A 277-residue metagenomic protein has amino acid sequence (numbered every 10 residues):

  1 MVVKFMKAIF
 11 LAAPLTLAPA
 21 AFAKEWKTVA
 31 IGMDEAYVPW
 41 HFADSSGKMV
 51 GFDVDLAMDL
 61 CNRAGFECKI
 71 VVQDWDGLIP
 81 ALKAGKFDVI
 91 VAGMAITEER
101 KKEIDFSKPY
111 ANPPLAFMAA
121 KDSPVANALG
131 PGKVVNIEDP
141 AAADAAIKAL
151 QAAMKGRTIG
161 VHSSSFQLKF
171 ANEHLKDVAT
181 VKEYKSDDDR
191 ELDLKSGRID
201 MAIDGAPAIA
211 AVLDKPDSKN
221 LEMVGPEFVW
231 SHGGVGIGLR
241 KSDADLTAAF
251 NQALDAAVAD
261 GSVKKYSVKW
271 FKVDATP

Functional and structural regions predicted by a protein language model:
L17-A23: Sec/Tat signal peptide C-region and signal peptidase I cleavage site
K27-F52: Short glycine-rich His-centered loop
E35, N112-A116, A206, A210-N251 (+1 more regions): Periplasmic-binding protein-like
V54, K69-P80, D144-I147, V181-S196 (+1 more regions): Short helix-initiation/N-cap motifs at beta->coil->alpha
D55-A64, K121-A141, A145, R157-T158 (+2 more regions): Extended ligand-binding regions for polar small-molecule ligands
M58, N62, E67-K148, N220-E222 (+1 more regions): Acidic, polar ligand-binding/catalytic clefts
M58-V71, K155-G156, E173-S186, R198: A local structural motif
F66-E67, Q73, K83-A92, R157 (+3 more regions): Alpha-to-beta junction loops
